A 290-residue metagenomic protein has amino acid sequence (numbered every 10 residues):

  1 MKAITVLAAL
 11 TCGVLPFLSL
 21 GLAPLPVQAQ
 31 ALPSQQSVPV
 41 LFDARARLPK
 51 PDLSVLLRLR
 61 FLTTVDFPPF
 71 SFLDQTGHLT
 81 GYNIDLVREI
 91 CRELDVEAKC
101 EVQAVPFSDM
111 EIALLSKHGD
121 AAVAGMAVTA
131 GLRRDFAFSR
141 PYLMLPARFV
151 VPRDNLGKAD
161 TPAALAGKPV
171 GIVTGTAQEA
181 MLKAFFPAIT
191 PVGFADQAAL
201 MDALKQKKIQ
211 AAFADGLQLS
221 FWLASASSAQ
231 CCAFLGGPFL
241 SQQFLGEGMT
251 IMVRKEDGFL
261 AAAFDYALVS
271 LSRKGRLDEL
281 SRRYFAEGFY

Functional and structural regions predicted by a protein language model:
A8-A23: Bacterial N-terminal signal peptides
L22, V27-A31: Boundary at the C-terminal end of the N-terminal hydrophobic targeting segment
A31-D43, A177-F194, C232-L235, D265-Y290: Ligand-binding clefts/hinges and TM-proximal coupling segments of bilobed small-molecule sensing domains
L32-G125, R134: Extracytoplasmic small-molecule ligand-binding "clamshell" domains of the periplasmic binding protein/Venus flytrap
T63-P68, L79-E93, A127, R148-D202 (+3 more regions): Bilobed "Venus flytrap"/periplasmic-binding protein-like clamshell domains and structurally analogous long
V65, L143-V151, S220, A224-V269 (+1 more regions): Periplasmic-binding protein-like
R88, R92, K99-A164, S227 (+1 more regions): Acidic, polar ligand-binding/catalytic clefts
V96, L115-A124, P169, K205-Q218 (+1 more regions): Alpha-to-beta junction loops
